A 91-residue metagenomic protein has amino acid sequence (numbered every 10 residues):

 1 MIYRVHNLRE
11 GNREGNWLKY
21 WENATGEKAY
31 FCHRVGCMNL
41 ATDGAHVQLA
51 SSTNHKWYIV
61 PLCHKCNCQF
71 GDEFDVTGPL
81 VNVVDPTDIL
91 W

Functional and structural regions predicted by a protein language model:
M1-G26, D75-W91: Short, intrinsically disordered terminal segments enriched in charged and Pro/Gly residues
W17-D43: Short cysteine-rich loop/turn motifs with clustered Cys
H33, Q48, H64: Residues in well-ordered beta-strands of folded domains
M38-Y58: Histidine-centered nuclease catalytic patch
N39, Q69-F70: Glycine-rich nucleotide phosphate-binding loop and flanking beta-alpha elements of Rossmann-like dinucleotide-binding
D43-A50, E73-N82: Short cysteine/histidine-rich zinc-coordinating motifs and their immediately flanking basic loops
T53-Q69: Short beta-strand-alpha-helix junction that forms the catalytic/metal-binding core of metal-dependent nuclease domains
